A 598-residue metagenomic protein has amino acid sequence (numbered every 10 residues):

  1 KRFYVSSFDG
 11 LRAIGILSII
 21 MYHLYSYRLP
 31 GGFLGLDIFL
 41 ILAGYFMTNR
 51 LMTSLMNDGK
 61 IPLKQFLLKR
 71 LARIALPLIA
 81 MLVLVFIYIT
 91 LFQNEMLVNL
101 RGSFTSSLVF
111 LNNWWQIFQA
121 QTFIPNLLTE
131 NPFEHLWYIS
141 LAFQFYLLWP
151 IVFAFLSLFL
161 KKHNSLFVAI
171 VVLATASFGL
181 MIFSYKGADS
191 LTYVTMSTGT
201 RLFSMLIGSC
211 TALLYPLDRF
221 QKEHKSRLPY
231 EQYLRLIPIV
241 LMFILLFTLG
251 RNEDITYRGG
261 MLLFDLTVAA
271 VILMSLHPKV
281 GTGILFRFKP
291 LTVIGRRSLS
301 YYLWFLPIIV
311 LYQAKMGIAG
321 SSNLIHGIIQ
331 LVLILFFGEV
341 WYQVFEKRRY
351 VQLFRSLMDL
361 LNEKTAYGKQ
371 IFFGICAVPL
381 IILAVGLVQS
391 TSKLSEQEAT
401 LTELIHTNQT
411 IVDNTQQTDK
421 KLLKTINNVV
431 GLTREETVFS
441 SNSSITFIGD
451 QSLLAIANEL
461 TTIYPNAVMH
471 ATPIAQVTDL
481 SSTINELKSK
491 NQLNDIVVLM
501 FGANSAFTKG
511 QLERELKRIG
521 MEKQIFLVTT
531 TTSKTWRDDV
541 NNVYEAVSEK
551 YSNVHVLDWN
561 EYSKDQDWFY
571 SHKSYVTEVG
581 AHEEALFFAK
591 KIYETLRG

Functional and structural regions predicted by a protein language model:
Y4, F8, I14-S356, L360 (+1 more regions): Hydrophobic membrane-embedded alpha-helices and membrane-water interface caps/short interhelical or interfacial loops
F8, E231, L291, A457 (+2 more regions): Short amphipathic alpha-helical segments and helix-helix/interface helices
D9, G15, I445-G449: Short, hydrophobic/glycine-enriched beta-strand segments
L40, S107-V109, T446-F447, A467-A471 (+3 more regions): Structural recognition of the beta-strand scaffold that forms the well-ordered cores of secreted hydrolase catalytic
I151, I255, F286, T508-L512 (+2 more regions): Residues at alpha-helix caps and immediate loop-helix transition turns in enzyme cores, especially N- and C-cap
F288, I519-E522, Y551: Acidic-histidine catalytic/liganding microenvironments
K347-D495, A506, S533-N541, E545 (+4 more regions): Extracellular/periplasmic envelope-modification machinery, especially enzymes that add or remove acyl/ester groups on
L516-N542, S563: Active-site segments of SGNH/GDSL-like serine hydrolases that catalyze O-acetyl group transfer/hydrolysis on lipids
